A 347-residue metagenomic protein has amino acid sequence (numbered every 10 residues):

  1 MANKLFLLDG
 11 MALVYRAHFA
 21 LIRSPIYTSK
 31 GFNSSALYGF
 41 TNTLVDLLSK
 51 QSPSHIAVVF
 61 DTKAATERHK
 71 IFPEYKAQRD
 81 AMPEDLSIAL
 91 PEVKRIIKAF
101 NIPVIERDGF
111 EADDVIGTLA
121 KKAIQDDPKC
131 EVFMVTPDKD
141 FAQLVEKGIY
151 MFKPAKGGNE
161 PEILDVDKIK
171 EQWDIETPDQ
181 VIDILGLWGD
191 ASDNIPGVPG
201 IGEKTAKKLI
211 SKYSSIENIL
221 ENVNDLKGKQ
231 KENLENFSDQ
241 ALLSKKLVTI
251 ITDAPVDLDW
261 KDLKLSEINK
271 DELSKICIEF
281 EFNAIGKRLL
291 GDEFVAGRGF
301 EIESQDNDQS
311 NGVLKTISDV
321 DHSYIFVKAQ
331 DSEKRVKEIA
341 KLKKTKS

Functional and structural regions predicted by a protein language model:
M1-V135, K139-D167, Q240-L243, T249-D257 (+1 more regions): Noncatalytic, basic helical substrate-engagement surface that gates or grips nucleic-acid strands
A2, S52-A57, I102, I124-K129 (+2 more regions): Non-catalytic nucleic-acid-binding/docking modules located in mid-to-C-terminal regions of nucleic-acid enzymes
L5-G10, V336-S347: Gly/Thr-rich phosphate-binding beta-strand-loop-beta motif of the actin/hexokinase/Hsp70
L86, S266, D331: Charged, low-complexity surface patches
G117, S274, I339-A340: Short hydrophobic/charged patches on amphipathic alpha-helices used for structural packing and interfaces
E131-V135, G286, V327, S347: Short, hydrophobic beta-strand segments that form beta-sheet elements in well-ordered domains
H322-R335: Acyl-group handling in specialized metabolite and lipid biosynthesis
